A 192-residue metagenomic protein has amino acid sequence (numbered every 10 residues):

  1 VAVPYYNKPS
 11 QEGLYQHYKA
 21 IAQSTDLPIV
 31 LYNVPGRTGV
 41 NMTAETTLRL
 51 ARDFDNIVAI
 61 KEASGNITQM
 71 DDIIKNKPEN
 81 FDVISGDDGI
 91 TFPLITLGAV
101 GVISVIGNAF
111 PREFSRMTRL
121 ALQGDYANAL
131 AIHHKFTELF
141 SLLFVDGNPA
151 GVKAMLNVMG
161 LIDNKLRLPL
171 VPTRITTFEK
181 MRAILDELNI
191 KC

Functional and structural regions predicted by a protein language model:
V1, N80-G86, G101-I106: Short hydrophobic/aromatic-enriched beta-strand-loop microsegments
V1-D82: Glycine/proline-rich, positively charged, aromatic-decorated active-site loop/lid region on the catalytic face
S24-L27, D53-V58, I84-D87, N108-F110 (+2 more regions): Glycine-rich loops and low-complexity Gly/Arg-rich segments that provide flexible linkers or classic glycine-based
N66, D87-I90: A generic "binding-loop/recognition-motif" signal
G89-C192: Structured C-terminal cap/extension of enzyme domains
